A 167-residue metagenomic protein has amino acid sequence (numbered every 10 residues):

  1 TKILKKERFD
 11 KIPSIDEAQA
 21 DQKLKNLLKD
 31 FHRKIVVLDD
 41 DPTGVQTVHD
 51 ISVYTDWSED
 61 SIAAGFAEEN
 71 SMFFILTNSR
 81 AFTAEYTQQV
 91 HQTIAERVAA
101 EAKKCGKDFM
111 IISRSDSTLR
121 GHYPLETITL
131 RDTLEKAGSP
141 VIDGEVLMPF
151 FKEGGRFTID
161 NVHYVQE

Functional and structural regions predicted by a protein language model:
I3-E69, E153: N-terminal basic/disordered segments at the start of proteins
K25-D39, Q46-H49, E69-S71, F82-I111 (+1 more regions): Cap/lid and interdomain-hinge subdomains that line or gate substrate/regulatory clefts in soluble alpha/beta enzymes
I75-R80: Short loop/turn segments at strand-loop or loop-helix junctions that form parts of catalytic or ligand-binding pockets
